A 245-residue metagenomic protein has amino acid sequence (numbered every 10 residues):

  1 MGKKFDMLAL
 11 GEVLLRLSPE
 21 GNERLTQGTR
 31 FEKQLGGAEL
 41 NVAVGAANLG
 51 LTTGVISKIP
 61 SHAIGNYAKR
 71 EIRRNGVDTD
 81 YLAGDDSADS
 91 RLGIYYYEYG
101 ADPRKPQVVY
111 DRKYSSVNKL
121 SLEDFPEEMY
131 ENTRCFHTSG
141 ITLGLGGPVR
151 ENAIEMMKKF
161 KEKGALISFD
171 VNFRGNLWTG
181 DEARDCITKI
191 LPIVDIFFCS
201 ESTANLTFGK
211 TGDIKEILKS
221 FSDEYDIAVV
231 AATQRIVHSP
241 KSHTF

Functional and structural regions predicted by a protein language model:
M1-R24: Positively charged, low-complexity intrinsically disordered leader regions
T26-G36: Short pre-catalytic strand/loop immediately N-terminal to key active-site residues, enriched for Gly-Thr
A38-N48, A153-K159: Histidine-anchored nucleotide/phosphate-binding helix
G50, G76, E162-G164: Glycine-centered short loops/turns at secondary-structure junctions
T52-G140: Conserved N-terminal subdomain of the carbohydrate kinase-like
T142-E151, T179, T207-K210: Glycine/threonine-rich flexible loop motifs
F160-L166, Y225-V229: A short helix->loop->beta-strand "cap" motif at the edges of active sites that frequently abuts
L177-F245: Conserved phosphate/ATP/ADP-binding segment of small-molecule kinases
